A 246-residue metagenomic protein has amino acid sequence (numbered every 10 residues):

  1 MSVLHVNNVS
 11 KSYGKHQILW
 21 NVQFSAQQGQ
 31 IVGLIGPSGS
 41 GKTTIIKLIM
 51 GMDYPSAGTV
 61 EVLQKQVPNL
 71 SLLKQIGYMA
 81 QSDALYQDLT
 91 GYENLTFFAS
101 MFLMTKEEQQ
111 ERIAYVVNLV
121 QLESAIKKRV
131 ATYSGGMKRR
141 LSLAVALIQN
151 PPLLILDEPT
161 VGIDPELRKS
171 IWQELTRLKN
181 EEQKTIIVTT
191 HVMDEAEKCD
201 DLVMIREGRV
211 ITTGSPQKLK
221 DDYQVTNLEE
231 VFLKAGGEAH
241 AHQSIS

Functional and structural regions predicted by a protein language model:
M50: Helix-to-loop junction immediately C-terminal to a conserved catalytic motif
G58-K74: Conserved ABC transporter NBD signature motif
T96, S100, E107-A125: Conserved ABC ATPase "signature" region
L154-E158: Catalytic Walker B motif of ABC-type/P-loop ATPase nucleotide-binding domains
T213-G214: ABC ATPase "signature
